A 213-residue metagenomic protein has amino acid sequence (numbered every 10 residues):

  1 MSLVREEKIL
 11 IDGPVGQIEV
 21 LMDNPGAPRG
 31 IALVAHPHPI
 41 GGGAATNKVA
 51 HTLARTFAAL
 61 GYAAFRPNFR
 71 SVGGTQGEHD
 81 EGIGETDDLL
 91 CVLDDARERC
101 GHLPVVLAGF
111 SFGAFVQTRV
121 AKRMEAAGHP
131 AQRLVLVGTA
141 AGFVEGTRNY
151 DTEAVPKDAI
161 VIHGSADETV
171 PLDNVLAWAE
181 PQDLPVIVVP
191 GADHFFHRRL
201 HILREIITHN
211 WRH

Functional and structural regions predicted by a protein language model:
M1-L10: A domain-start/cap signature at the N-terminus of enzymes
I11-G13, Q17-H102: Serine-hydrolase catalytic machinery in alpha/beta-hydrolase-like enzymes
L89-K157: Primarily recognizes the serine-hydrolase "nucleophile elbow" in alpha/beta-hydrolase and SGNH/GDSL folds
G142-F143, S165-V170, H194-F195: Acidic catalytic loop of the alpha/beta-hydrolase fold
A154-P156, I160-H163, D167: Short beta-strand/loop motif that positions the catalytic acidic residue of the alpha/beta-hydrolase fold
S165-L184: Conserved loop-alpha-helix segment in the C-terminal half of the alpha/beta-hydrolase fold that carries the catalytic
E180-F195: Catalytic histidine neighborhood in serine/cysteine hydrolases with alpha/beta-hydrolase-type architecture
A192-R204: Catalytic histidine-centered segment of alpha/beta-hydrolase-like enzymes
